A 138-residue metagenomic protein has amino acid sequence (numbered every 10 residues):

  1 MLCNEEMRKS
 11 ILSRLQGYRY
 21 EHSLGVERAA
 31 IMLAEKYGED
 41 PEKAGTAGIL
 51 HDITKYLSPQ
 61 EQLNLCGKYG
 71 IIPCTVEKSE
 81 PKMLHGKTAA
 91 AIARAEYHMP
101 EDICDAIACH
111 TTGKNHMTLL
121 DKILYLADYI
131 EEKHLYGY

Functional and structural regions predicted by a protein language model:
M1-N4: Non-catalytic terminal extensions that flank enzyme cores
E6-R14, I31-Y138: Divalent metal-dependent catalytic cores for phosphoryl transfer on phosphate-bearing substrates
H22: N-terminal glycine-rich anion-binding loops that anchor highly charged ligand groups
